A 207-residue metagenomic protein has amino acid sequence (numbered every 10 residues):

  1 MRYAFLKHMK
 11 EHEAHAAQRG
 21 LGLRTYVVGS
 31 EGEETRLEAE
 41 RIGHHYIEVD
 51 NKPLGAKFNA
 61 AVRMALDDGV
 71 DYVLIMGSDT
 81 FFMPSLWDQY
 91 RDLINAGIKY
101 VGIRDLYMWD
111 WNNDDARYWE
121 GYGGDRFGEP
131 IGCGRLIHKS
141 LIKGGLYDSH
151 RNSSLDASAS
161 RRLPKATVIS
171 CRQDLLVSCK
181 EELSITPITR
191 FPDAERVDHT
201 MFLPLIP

Functional and structural regions predicted by a protein language model:
M1-Q18: Short, well-formed alpha-helical segments that are part of the catalytic scaffolds of diverse glycosyltransferases
A4, R19-L21, G55, I98 (+1 more regions): Catalytic phosphate/metal-binding cores of nucleic-acid and nucleotide-processing enzymes, i.e., regions that mediate
A17-E33, I47-N51: Short beta-strand/loop segment that forms part of the nucleotide-sugar
E33-E40: Acidic helix N-cap motif at the loop->helix transition within catalytic regions of sugar-transfer enzymes
N51-A65: Glycine-rich, basic loop-to-helix element that forms the pyrophosphate-binding segment of sugar-nucleotide handling
V70-F81: Short beta-strand-to-loop acidic/aromatic patch adjacent to the donor-nucleotide binding site
F81-S154: Conserved catalytic core of nucleotide-sugar-dependent glycosyltransferases
S149-P207: C-terminal catalytic/acceptor-binding lobe
